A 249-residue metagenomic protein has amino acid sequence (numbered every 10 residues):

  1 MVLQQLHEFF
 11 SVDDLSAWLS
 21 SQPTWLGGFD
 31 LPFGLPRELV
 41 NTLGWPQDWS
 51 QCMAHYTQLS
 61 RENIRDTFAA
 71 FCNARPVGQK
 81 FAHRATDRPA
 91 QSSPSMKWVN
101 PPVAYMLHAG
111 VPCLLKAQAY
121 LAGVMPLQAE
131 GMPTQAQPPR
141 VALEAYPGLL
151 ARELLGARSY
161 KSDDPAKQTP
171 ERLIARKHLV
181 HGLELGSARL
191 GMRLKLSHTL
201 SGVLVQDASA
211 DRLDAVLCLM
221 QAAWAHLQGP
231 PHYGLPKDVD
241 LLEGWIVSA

Functional and structural regions predicted by a protein language model:
M1-A249: RNase H-like (RuvC/DEDD) metal-dependent nuclease/polynucleotide-processing core
